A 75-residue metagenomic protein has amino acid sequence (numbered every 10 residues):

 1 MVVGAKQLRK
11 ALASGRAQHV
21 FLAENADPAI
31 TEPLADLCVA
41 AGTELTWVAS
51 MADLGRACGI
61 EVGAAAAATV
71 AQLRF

Functional and structural regions predicted by a protein language model:
M1-A17: Ribosome large-subunit tunnel/peptidyl-transferase-proximal elements
G4-A5, I30, S50: Amphipathic coiled-coil/heptad-repeat helices and related helical stalk/stem segments that mediate oligomerization
A5, E24-N25, V70-Q72: Fold-independent oxyanion-binding glycine-rich loops and adjacent beta-strand/coil segments at enzyme active sites
Q7-L8, A26-D27, D53: Alpha-helix capping/helix-boundary segments
K10, E32, R56: Alpha-helical elements of the RecA-like P-loop NTPase motor core of helicases
A17-P28: Extracellular/luminal Protease-associated
P28-D36: Nucleotide-binding motor/catalytic cores of P-loop/tubulin-like NTPases across gene-expression machines
D36-F75: Short basic, glycine-rich beta-strand/loop surfaces that mediate nucleic-acid
